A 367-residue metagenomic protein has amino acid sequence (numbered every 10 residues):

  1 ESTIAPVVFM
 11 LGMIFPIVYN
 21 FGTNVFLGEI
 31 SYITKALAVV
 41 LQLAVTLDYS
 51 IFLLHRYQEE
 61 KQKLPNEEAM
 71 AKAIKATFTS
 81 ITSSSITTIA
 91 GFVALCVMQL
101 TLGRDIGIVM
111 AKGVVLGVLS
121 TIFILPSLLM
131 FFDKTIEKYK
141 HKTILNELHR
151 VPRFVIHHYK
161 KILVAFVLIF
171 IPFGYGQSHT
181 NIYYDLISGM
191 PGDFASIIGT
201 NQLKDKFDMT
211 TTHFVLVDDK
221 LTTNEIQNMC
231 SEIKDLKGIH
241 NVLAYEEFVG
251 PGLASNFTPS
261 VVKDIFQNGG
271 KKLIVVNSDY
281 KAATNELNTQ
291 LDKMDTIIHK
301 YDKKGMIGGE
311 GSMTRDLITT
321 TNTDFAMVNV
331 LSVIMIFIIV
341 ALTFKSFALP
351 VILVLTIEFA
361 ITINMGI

Functional and structural regions predicted by a protein language model:
E1-Y184, T289, H299-I367: Membrane-embedded transmembrane helical bundles of large multi-pass transporters/channels
N181-L349, L355-G366: Structured non-transmembrane domains adjacent to transmembrane bundles in polytopic membrane proteins
